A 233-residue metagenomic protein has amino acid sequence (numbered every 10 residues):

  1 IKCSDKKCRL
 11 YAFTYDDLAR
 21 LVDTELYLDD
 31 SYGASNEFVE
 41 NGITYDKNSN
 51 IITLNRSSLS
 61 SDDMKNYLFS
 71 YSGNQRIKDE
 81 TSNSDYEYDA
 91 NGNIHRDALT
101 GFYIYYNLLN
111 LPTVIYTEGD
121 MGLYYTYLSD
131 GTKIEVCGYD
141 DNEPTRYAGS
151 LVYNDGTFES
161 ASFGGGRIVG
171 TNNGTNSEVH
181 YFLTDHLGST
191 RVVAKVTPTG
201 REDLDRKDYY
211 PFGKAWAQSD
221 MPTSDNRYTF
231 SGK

Functional and structural regions predicted by a protein language model:
I1-K7, D23-D30, T53-S60, I77-S82 (+8 more regions): Beta-turn initiation residues at beta-strand->coil junctions
C8-L10, E40, N83, G101 (+4 more regions): Short coil/loop residues immediately preceding or within conserved phosphate-binding loops of NTP-utilizing enzyme
R9-F13, D17-D23, L28-S31, V39-I43: Extracellular beta-rich repeat passengers
F13, I43, Y67-F69, D85-Y86 (+5 more regions): A residue-level detector for well-ordered beta-strand positions
D16, D46, Y71, D89 (+6 more regions): Short, acidic, Ser/Thr-enriched surface-loop or helix-capping motifs
R20, N48-N50, N91-N93, L111 (+2 more regions): Generic structural signal for coil-to-beta-strand starts
N41-S70, T145-G156: Structured, non-catalytic alpha/beta "coupling" segments that mediate domain-domain communication and provide generic
Y67, N172-K233: A motif-centric feature for acidic-aromatic and gly/ser/thr-rich catalytic loops and repeats
